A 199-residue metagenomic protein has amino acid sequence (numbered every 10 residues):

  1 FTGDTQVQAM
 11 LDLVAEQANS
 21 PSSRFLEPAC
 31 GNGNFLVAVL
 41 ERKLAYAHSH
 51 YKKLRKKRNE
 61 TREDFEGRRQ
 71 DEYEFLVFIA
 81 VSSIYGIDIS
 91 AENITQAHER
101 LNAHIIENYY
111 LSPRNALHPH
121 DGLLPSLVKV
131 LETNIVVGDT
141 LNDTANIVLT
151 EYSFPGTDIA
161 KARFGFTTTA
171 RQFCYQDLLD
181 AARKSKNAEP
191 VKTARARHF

Functional and structural regions predicted by a protein language model:
F1-F199: SAM-dependent methyltransferase catalytic region
